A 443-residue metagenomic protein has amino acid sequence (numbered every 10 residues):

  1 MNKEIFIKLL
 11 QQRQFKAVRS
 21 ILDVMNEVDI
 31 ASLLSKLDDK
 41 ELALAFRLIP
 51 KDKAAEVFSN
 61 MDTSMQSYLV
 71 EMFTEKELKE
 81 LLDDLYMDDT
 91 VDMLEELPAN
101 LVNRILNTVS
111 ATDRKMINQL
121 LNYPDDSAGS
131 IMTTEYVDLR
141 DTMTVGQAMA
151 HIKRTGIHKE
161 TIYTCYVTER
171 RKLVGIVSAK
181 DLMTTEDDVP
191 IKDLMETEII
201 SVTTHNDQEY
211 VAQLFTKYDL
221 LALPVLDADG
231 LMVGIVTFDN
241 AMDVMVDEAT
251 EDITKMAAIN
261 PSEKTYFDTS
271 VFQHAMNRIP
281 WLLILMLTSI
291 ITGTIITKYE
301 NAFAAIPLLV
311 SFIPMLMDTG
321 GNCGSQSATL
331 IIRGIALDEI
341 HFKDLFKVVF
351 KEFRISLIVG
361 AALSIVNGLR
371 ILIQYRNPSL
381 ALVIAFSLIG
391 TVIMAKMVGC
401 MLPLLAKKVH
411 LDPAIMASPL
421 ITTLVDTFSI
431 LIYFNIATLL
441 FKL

Functional and structural regions predicted by a protein language model:
M1-N260: Hydrophobic packing positions in regular secondary-structure scaffolds
Q11, D23, S35, R47 (+10 more regions): Hydrophobic alpha-helical segments, principally membrane-spanning helices and signal/leader peptides
A43, I430-L431: Generic intrinsically disordered, low-complexity segments enriched for polar/acidic and small residues
A249-M394, M401-L424, I432-L443: Alpha-helical transmembrane segments and their membrane-interface boundaries that form or gate the permeation pathway
